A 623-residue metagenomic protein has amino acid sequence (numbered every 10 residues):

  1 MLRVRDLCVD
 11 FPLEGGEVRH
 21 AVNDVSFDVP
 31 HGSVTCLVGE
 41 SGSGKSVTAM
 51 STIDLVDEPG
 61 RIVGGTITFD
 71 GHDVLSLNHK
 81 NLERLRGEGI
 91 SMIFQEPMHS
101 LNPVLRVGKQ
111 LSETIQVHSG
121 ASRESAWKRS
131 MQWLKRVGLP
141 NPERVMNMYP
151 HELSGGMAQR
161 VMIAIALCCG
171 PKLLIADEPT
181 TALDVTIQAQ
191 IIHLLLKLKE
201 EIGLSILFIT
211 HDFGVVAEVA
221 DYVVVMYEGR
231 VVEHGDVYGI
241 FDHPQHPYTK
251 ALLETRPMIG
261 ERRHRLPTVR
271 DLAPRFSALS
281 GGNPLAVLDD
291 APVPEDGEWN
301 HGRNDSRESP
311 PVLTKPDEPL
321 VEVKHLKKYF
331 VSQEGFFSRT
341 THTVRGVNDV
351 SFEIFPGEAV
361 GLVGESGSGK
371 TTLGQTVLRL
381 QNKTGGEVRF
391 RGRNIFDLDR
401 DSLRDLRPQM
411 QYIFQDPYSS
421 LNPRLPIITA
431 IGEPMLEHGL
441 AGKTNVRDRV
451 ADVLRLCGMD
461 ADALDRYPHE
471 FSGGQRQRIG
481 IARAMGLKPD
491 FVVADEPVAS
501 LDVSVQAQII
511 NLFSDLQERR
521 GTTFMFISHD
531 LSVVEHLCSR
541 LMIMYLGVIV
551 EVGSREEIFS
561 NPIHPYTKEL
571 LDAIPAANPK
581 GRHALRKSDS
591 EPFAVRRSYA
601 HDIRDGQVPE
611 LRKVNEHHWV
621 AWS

Functional and structural regions predicted by a protein language model:
I62-D73, G386-N394, L406: Conserved ABC transporter NBD signature motif
H72, S125-R144, N394, N445-D462 (+1 more regions): Conserved ABC ATPase "signature" region
V74-S91, V117, G239-P244, F336-T341 (+4 more regions): ABC ATPase NBD coupling module
G87, H151, C169, H469 (+1 more regions): Conserved signature/switch motifs of ABC ATPase nucleotide-binding domains
P140-R144, V237-V321, S332-S338, R555-S623: Short catalytic/signature loops enriched in Gly
C168-K172, G486-D490, Q506: A short, proline-enriched helix->beta-strand linker immediately N-terminal to the Walker B motif in ABC-type P-loop
